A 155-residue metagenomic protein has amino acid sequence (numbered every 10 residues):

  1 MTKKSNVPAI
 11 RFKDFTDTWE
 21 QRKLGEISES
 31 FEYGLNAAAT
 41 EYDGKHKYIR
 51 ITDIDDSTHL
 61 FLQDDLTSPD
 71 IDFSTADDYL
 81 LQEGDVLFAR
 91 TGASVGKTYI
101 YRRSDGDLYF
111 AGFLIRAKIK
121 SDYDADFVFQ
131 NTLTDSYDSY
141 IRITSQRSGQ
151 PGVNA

Functional and structural regions predicted by a protein language model:
T2-S5, R22: Functional cation/ligand-contacting sites centered on basic and imidazole/sulfhydryl donors
K4-P8, D107-I115, S145-A155: A short glycine-rich beta-alpha junction/loop motif
I10-Y33: Non-catalytic DNA-recognition/assembly elements of restriction-modification systems
G25-A38, T52-E83: Sequence-specific dsDNA recognition surfaces
I49: Cleft-lining beta-strand/loop regions that shape enzyme active-site pockets
D55-T67, V86-A111, A125-Q130, D138-T144 (+1 more regions): Short, ligand-facing micro-motifs at secondary-structure edges
I119-D124: Ligand-binding loop in jelly-roll beta-barrel domains
